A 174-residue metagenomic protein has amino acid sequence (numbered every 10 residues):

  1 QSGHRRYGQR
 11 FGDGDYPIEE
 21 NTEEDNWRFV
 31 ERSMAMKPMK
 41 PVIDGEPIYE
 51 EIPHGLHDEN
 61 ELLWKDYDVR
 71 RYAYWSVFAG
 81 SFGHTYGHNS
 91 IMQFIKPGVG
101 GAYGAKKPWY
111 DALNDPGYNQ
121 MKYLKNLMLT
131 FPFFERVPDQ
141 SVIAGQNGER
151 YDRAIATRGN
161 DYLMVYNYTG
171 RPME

Functional and structural regions predicted by a protein language model:
Q1-A73: Substrate-binding/catalytic cleft of secreted carbohydrate-active enzymes, primarily glycoside hydrolases
P38-V42, E50-I52, V69-E174: Aromatic- and carboxylate-lined catalytic core of secreted/periplasmic carbohydrate-active enzymes
